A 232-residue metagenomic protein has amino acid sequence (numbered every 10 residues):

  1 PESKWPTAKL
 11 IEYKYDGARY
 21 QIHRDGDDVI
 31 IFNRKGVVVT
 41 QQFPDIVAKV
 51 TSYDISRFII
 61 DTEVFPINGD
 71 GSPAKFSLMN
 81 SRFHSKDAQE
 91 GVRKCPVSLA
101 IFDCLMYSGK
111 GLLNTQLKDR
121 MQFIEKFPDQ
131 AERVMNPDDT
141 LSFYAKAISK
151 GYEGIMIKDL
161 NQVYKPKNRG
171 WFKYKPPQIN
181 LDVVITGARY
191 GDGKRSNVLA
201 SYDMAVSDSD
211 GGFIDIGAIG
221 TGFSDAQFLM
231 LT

Functional and structural regions predicted by a protein language model:
P1-K35, Q89-P96, R120, E125 (+1 more regions): Nucleic-acid 5′ end/cap handling module spanning
L10-R19, H23-F127, D182, V198: Covalent nucleotidyltransferase
